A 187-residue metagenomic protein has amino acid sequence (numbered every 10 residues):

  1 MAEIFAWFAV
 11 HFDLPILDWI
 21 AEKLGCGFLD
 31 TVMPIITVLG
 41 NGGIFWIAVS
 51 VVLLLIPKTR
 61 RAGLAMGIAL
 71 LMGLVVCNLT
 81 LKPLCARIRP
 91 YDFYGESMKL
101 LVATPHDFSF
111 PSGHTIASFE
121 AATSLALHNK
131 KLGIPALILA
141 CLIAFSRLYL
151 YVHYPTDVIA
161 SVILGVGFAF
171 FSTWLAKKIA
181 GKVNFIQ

Functional and structural regions predicted by a protein language model:
M1-W46, N78-P105, I186-Q187: N-terminal transmembrane-helix/juxtamembrane module of multi-pass inner/ER membrane proteins
F28, K58-G63, H128-P135: Membrane-helix interface segments
N41, I56-P57, C85-A86, Y151-Y154: Short helix-capping/hinge motifs at transmembrane helix termini and TM-loop junctions
F45-V49, A136: Transmembrane-embedded, aromatic-rich helix segments that form part of the hydrophobic channel/pocket engaging
V49-C77: Interfacial segments of alpha-helical transmembrane regions
L53, C77, L81-A86, A126 (+1 more regions): Membrane-water interface at transmembrane helix exits
I68-P83, I134-R147: Small-polar-interrupted transmembrane alpha-helices in polytopic inner-membrane proteins
E96-Q187: Membrane-embedded catalytic cores of phosphoryl/pyrophosphoryl-handling enzymes
